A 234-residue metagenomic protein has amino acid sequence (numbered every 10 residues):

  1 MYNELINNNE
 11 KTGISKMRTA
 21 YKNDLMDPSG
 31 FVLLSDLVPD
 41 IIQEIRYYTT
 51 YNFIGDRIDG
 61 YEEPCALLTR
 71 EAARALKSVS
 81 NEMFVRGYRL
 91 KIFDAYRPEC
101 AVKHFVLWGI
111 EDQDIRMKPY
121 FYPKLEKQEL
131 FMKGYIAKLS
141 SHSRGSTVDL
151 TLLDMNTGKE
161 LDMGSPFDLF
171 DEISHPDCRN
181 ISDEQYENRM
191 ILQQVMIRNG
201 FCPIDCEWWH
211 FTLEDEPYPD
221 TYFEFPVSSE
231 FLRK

Functional and structural regions predicted by a protein language model:
M1-A95, V102-C206, E216-K234: Extracytoplasmic cell-surface/polysaccharide-interacting catalytic and binding patches
F211: Conserved metal-phosphate-binding beta-hairpin within the catalytic cores of diverse ATP-dependent phosphoryl-transfer
